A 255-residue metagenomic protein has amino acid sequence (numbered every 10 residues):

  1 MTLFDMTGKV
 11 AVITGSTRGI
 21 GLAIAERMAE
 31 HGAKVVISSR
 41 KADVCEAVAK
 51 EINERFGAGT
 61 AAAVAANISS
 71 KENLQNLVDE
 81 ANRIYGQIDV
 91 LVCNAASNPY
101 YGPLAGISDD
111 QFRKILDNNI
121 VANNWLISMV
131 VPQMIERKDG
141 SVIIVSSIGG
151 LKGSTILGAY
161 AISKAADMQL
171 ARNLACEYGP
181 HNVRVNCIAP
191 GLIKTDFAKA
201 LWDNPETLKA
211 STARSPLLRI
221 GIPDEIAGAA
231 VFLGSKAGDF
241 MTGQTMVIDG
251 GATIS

Functional and structural regions predicted by a protein language model:
M1-T2, N98-Y101, K152, V231 (+1 more regions): Short C-terminal tail/terminal secondary-structure segment of NAD(P)H-dependent dehydrogenase/reductase domains
V10, T17-G19, K41: Conserved glycine-rich cofactor-binding loop
G102-L104, S108-L116, S211: Substrate-binding pocket helix/loop in short-chain dehydrogenase/reductase
I127, S163-A166, A171: Active-site helix of classical SDR
P132, C176-P180, D239: Alpha-helical segment proximal to the catalytic Tyr-Lys
S147: Residue(s) in the substrate-gating loop at a strand-loop-helix junction that position the organic substrate next
S215-I226, A237: A conserved structural motif in NAD(P)-dependent oxidoreductases
